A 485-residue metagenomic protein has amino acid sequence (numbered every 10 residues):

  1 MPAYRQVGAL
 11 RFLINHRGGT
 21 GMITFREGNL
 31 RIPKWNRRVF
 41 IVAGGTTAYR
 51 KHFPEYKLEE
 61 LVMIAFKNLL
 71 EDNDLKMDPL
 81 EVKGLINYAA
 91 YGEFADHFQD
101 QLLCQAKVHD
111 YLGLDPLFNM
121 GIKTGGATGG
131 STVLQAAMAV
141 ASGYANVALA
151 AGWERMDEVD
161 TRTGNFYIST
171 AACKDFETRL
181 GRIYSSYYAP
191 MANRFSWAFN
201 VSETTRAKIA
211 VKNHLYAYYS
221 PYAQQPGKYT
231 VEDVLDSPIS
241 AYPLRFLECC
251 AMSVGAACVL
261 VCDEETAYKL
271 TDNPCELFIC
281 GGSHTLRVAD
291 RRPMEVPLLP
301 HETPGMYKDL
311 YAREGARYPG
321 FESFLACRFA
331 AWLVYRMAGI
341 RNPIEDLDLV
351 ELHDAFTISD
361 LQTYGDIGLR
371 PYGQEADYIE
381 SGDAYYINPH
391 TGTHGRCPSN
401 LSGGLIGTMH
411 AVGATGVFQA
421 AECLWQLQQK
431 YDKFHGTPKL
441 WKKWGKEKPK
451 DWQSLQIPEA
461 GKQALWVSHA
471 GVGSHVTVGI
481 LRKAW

Functional and structural regions predicted by a protein language model:
A3-Q6: Short Gly/Ser/Thr- and charged-rich N-terminal loops/segments that act as flexible capping/hinge elements
G21-A127, Q135, F195-S202, Q224-D233 (+4 more regions): Conserved active-site "lid/cap" helical segment
G21-E59, K174, W197-A198, K208 (+7 more regions): Condensing-enzyme catalytic core mediating Claisen C-C bond formation in acyl metabolism
W35, E93-V147, A151, R155-Y187 (+5 more regions): Conserved catalytic cysteine-centered active-site region of acyl-thioester-dependent Claisen-condensing enzymes
D78-E93, F118-T124, A148-W153, T204-V211 (+5 more regions): Beta-strand segments within the central parallel beta-sheet cores of soluble alpha/beta enzyme folds
D96-C104, A289-V296, K308, H353-Y378 (+3 more regions): Short glycine/threonine-rich loop-to-helix capping motif typified by GTGT followed within a few residues by an Asp-Pro
K123-E154, S185-Y219, V259-E265, A411-K433: Active-site-proximal alpha-helical scaffold in enzymes
E265, L270, R370-P371, L427: Catalytic phosphate/nucleotide-handling subdomain of diverse soluble enzymes
